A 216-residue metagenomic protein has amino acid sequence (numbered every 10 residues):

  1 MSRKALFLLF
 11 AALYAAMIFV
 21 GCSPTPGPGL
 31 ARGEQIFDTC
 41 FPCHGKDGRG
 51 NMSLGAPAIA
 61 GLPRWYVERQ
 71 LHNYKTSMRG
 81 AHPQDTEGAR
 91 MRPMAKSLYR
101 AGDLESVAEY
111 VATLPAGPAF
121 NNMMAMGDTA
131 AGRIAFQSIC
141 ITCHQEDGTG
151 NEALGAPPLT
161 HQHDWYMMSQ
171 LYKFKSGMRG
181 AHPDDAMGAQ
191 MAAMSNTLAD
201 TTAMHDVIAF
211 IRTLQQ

Functional and structural regions predicted by a protein language model:
M1-L9: Bacterial N-terminal signal peptides that target proteins for export
F19-G21: C-terminal motif of bacterial Sec signal peptides marking the signal peptidase cleavage site
S23-P26, R49, A58-A60, S106-D128 (+1 more regions): His/Cys-centered metal/cofactor-coordination and adjacent catalytic loops
T25-R49, M124-T149: Sequence/structural segment immediately N-terminal to covalent heme-attachment motifs in c-type and related
L30, E34-T76: The feature marks the first
M52-A58, Y74-L104, N122, M126 (+3 more regions): Axial heme c-ligation environment in periplasmic c-type cytochrome domains
R64, E68-T76, L104-A108, A112 (+4 more regions): An amphipathic alpha-helix signature
W65-Q70, M91-I134, I139-T142, W165-Y166: Intrinsically disordered, glycine/charged-rich N-terminal periplasmic/extracytoplasmic linker segments that lie
